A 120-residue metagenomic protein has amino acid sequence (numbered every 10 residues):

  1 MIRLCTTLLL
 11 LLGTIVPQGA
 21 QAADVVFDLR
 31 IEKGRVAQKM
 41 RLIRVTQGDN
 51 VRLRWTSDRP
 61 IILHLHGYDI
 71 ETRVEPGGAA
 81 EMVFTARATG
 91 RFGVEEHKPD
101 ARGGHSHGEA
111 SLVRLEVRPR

Functional and structural regions predicted by a protein language model:
C5-V16: Bacterial N-terminal signal peptides
V16-A22: Sec/Tat signal peptide C-region and signal peptidase I cleavage site
A23, D28, V74-R120: Extracellular/periplasmic metallocenter environments
A23-N50: N-terminal edge beta-strand
M40-I43, D69-R73, M82-V83: Beta-strand-rich interaction surfaces with strong enrichment in secreted/lumenal proteins
T56-I61: Short proline/glycine-enriched turn/loop motifs at strand-loop junctions of beta-rich domains
